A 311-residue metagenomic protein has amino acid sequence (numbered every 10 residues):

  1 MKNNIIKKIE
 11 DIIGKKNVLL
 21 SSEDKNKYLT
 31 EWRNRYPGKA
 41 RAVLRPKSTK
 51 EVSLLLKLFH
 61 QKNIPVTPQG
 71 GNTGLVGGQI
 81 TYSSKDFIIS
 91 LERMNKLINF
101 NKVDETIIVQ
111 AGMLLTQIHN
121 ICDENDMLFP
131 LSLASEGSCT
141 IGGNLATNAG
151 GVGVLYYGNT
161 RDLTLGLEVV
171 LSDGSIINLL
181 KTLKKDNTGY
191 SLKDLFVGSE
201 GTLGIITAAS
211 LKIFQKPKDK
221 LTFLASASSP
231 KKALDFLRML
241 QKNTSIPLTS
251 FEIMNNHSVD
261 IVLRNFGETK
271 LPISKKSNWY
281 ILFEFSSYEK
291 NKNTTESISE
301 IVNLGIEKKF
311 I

Functional and structural regions predicted by a protein language model:
M1-I311: Noncatalytic alpha-helical scaffold of FAD-dependent oxidoreductases
